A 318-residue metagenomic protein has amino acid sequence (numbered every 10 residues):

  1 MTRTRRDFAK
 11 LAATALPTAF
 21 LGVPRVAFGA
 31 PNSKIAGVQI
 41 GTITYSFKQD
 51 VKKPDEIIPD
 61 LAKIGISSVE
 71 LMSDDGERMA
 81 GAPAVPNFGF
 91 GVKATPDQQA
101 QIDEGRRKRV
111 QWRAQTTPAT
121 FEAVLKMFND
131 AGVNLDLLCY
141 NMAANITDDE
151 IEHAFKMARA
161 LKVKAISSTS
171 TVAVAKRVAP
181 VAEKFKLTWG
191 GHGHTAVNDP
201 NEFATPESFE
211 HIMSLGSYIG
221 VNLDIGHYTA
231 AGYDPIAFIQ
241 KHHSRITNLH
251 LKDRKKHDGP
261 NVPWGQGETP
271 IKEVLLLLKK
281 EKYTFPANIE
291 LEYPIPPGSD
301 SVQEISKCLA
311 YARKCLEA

Functional and structural regions predicted by a protein language model:
T2-L21, F28-G41, S46-S68, S73 (+6 more regions): Histidine-acidic metal/acid-base catalytic patches
A12-F20, A114, T120-F121, L125-M127 (+3 more regions): Active-site acidic/histidine proton-transfer and metal-coordination neighborhood in alpha/beta enzyme cores
A36, D60, M72, I102-E122 (+1 more regions): Glycine-rich, flexible loop segments associated with nucleotide phosphate handling
Y45-S46, W112-R113, M142-A143, I166-S167 (+2 more regions): A generic structural signal for short
S67, D74-V85, Q115, A119-L125 (+2 more regions): Active-site anion-binding loops
M72-D75, N141: Short beta-to-alpha linker loops that shape the active-site pocket of alpha/beta-hydrolase fold enzymes
A80-P118: Charged, glycine/proline-rich intrinsically disordered loops and linkers
